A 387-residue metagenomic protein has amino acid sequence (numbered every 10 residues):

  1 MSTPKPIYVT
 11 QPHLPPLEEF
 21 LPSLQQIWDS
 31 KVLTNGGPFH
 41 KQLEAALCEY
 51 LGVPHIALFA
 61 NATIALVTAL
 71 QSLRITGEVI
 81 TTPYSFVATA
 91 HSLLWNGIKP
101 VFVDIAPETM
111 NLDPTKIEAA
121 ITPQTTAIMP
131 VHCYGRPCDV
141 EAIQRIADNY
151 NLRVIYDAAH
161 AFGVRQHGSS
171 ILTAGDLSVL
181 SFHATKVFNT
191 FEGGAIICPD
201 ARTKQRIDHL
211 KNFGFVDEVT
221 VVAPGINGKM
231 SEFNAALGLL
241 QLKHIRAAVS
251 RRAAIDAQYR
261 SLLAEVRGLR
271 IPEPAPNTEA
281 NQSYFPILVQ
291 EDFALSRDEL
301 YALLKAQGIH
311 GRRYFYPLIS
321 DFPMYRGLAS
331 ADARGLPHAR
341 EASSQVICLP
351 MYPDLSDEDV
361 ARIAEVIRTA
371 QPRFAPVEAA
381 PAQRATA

Functional and structural regions predicted by a protein language model:
M1-L33, P350: N-terminal "arm"/small-domain region of PLP-dependent enzymes with the aminotransferase-like
V32, G36-E78, Y84, S92-N96 (+2 more regions): Phosphate-binding glycine-rich loop
P38-A46, Y50-I56, T115, A127-V131 (+3 more regions): PLP-dependent aminotransferase class I/II
A57, I80, V101, V154-I155 (+3 more regions): Structural detector of well-ordered beta-strand residues that form the stable sheet scaffold of enzyme domains
Q71-A158, R165: PLP-dependent aminotransferase-like
S85, E108-T109, G135, K186 (+3 more regions): Glycine-/small-residue-rich active-site loops that bind phosphorylated ligands and cofactors
Y156-T190, Q205, D217-V222: Conserved active-site segment immediately N-terminal to the catalytic lysine that forms the internal aldimine
L180-S181, G194-D200, L239: Short beta-strand-to-turn element immediately C-terminal to the catalytic PLP-Schiff-base lysine in fold type I
